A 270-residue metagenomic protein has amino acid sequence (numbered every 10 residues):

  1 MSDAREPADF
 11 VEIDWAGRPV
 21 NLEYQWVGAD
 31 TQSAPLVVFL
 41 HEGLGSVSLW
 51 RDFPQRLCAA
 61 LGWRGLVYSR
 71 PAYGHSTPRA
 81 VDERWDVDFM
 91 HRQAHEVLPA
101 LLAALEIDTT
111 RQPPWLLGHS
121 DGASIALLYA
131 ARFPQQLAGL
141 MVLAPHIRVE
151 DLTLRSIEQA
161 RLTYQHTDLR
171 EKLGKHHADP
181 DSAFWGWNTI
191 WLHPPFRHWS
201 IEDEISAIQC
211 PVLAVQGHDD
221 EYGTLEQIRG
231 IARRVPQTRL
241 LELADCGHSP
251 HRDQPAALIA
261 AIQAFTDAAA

Functional and structural regions predicted by a protein language model:
G17-G28: A short loop-to-beta-strand scaffold at the N-terminal edge of the catalytic core in hydrolase folds
V27-A80: Conserved HGGG/HGGXW glycine-rich cap/lid loop of the alpha/beta-hydrolase fold
V67-P114: Active-site loop/oxyanion-hole signature of alpha/beta-hydrolase fold enzymes
Q112-E150: Conserved hydrolase catalytic core segment
W187-E204: Active-site nucleophile elbow and catalytic-triad environment of alpha/beta-hydrolase enzymes
I208, A214-Q216: Short beta-strand/loop motif that positions the catalytic acidic residue of the alpha/beta-hydrolase fold
D219-G223: Acidic catalytic loop of the alpha/beta-hydrolase fold
R239, A244-A270: Catalytic active-site module of serine/aspartate enzymes centered on a nucleophile-bearing elbow/loop
